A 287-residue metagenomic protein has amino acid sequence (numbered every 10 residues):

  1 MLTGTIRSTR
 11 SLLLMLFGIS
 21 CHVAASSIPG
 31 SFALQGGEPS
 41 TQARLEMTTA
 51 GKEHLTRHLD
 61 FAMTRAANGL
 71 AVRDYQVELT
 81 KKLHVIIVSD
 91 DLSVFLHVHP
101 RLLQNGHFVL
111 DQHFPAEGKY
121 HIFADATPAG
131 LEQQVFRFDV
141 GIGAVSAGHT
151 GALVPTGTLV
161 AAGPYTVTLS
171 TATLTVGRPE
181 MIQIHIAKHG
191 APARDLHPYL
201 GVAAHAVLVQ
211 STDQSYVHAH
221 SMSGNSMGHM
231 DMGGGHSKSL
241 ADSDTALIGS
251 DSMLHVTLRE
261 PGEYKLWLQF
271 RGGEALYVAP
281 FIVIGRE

Functional and structural regions predicted by a protein language model:
L2-L13: Bacterial N-terminal signal peptides that target proteins for export
T3-T5, G18, M230: Absolute N-terminal positional cue centered near the fourth residue
S11-H22: Bacterial N-terminal signal peptides
S26-E287: N-terminal soluble domains immediately following signal/targeting peptides that reside in extracytoplasmic
